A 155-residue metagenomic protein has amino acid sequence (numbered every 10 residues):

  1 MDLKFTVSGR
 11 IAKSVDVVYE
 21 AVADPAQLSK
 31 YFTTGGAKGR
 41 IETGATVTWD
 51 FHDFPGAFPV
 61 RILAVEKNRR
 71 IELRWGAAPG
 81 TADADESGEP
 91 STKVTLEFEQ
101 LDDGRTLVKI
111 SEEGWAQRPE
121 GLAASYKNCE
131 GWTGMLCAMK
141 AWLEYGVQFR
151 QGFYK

Functional and structural regions predicted by a protein language model:
M1-V15: Terminal, regulation- and interaction-focused segments at domain boundaries
T6-V7, V17, A26-R61, N68-R70 (+1 more regions): Short beta-edge strand/loop motif at the mouth of beta-sheet-based domains
G9, P59-A64, T92-Q100: Hydrophobic/aromatic beta-strand elements that line small-molecule binding cavities or substrate pockets in beta-rich
F51, W75, I110-E112: Residue-level recognition of conserved beta-strand positions in structured domain cores
R69-A77: Short, solvent-exposed secondary-structure boundary/capping segments
T81-T133: Beta-strand/loop substructures that line and gate deep hydrophobic ligand-binding cavities in soluble
A141-K155: Short, highly charged C-terminal tails/helix-capping segments
